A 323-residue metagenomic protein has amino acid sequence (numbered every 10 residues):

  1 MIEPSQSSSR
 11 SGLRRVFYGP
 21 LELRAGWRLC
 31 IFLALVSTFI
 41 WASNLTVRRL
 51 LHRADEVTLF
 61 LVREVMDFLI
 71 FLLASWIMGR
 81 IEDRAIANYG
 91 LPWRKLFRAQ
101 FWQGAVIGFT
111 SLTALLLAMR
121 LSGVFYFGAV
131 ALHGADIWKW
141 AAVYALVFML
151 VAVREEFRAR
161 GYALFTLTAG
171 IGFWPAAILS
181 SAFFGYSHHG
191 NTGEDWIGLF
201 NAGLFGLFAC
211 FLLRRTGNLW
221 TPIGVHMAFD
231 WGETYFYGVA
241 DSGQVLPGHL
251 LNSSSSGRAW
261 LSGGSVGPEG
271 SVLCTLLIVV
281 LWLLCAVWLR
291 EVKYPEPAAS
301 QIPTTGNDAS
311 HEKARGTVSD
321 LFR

Functional and structural regions predicted by a protein language model:
M1-I86, G90-W93, T234-R323: N-terminal, membrane-interfacial amphipathic/helix-forming hydrophobic leader that caps and precedes the first
V65-L73, W138-A145, L199-L204, L276: Membrane-embedded alpha-helical segments of multi-pass membrane proteins, especially the transmembrane helices
M66, A105-L112, L219-V239: Hydrophobic alpha-helical membrane-insertion segments
R80-A87, T113-A129: Transmembrane alpha-helix boundary signature
V106, L179-Y186, W196, F200 (+3 more regions): Hydrophobic residues within alpha-helical transmembrane segments of multi-pass solute transporters/permease subunits
T113-A114, A131-E194: Function-critical hydrophobic alpha-helical transmembrane segments in multi-pass membrane proteins
W174-P175, G217-W220, E269: Residues that define the loop-to-transmembrane-helix transition and helix capping in multi-pass membrane transporters
